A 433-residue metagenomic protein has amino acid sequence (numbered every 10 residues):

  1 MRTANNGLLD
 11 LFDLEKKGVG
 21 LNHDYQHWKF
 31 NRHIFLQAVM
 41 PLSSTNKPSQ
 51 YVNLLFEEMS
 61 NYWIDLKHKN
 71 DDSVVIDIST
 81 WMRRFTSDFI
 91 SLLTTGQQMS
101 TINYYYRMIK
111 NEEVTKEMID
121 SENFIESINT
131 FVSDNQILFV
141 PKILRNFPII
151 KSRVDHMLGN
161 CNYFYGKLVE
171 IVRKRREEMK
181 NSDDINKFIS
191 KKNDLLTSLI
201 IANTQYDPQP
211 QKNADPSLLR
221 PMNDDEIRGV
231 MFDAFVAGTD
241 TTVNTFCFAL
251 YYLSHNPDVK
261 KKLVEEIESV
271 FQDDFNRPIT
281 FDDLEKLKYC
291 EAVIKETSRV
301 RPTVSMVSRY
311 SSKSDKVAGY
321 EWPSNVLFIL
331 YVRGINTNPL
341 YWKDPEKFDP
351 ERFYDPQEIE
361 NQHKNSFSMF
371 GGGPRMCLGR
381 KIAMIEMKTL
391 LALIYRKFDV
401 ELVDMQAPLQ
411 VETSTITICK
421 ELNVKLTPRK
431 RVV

Functional and structural regions predicted by a protein language model:
M1-Y51, I78, M82-F89, R107-R145 (+1 more regions): Cytochrome P450 substrate-recognition site 1
K17, F232, A237, P278 (+3 more regions): Cytochrome P450 heme-thiolate "Cys pocket" and heme-binding signature region
M40-S44, N160-T245, L287, R309 (+1 more regions): Conserved cytochrome P450 catalytic core segment spanning the I/J/K helices
S43-L54, D65-L92, T101-D120, R145-K167 (+4 more regions): Cytochrome P450
F56-S60, V75-V114, Y165-R173, L195-L199 (+2 more regions): Hydrophobic mid-domain F-helix/FG-region of cytochrome P450s
M99, P257-V259, R380-T417: Cytochrome P450 heme-binding "Cys pocket" and the immediately downstream C-terminal segment
G166, E170, R277-A318, P339: Conserved cytochrome P450 K-helix E-x-x-R motif and the immediately C-terminal K′/meander segment
L330-E358: Conserved cytochrome P450 K-helix/beta-meander segment immediately N-terminal to the heme-binding cysteine loop
